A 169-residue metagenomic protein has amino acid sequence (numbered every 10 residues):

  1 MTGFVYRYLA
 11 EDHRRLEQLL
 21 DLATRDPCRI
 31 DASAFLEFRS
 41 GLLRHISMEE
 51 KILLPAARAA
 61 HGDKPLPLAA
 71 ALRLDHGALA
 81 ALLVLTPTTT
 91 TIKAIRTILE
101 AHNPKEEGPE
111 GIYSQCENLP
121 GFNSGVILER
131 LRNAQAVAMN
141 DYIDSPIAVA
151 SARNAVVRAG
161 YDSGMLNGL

Functional and structural regions predicted by a protein language model:
M1-L169: Small-residue-biased structural context
